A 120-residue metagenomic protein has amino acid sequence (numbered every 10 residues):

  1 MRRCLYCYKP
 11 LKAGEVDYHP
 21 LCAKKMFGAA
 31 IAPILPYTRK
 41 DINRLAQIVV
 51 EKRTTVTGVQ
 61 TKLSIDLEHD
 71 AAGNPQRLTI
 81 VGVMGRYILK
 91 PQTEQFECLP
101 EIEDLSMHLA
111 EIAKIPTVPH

Functional and structural regions predicted by a protein language model:
M1-N43: Regulatory N- and C-terminal appendages and interdomain linkers associated with kinase/kinase-like NTP transferase
I42-H120: Conserved ATP-binding subdomain of kinase catalytic cores across diverse folds
